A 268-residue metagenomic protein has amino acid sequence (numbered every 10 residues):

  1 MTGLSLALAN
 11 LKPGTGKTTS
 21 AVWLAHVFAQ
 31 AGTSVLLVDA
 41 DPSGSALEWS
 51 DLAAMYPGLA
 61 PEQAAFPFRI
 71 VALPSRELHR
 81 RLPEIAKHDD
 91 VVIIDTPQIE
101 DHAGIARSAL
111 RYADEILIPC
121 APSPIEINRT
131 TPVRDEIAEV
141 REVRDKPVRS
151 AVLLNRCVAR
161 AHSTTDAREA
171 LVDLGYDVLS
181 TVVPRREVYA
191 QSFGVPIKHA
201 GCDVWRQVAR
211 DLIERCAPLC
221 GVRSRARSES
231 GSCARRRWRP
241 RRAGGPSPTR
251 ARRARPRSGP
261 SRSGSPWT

Functional and structural regions predicted by a protein language model:
T2-T15, V22-A103, R107, F193-K198: P-loop/Walker-type NTP enzyme "switch/lid" segment
L36-L37, I94, I118, V152-L154: Structural beta-sheet core signal
G104-P124: Inter-motif core of Ras-like GTPase G domains
T130-D145: Conserved C-terminal guanine-recognition region of P-loop GTPase G domains, centered on the G4
R156-A161, T165-I197: Beta-strand-loop-alpha "switch" segments that mediate conformational coupling across diverse proteins
E187-A209, I213: Inter-lobe coupling/hinge region of RecA-like P-loop helicase motors
R235-T268: Long, low-complexity, intrinsically disordered segments
